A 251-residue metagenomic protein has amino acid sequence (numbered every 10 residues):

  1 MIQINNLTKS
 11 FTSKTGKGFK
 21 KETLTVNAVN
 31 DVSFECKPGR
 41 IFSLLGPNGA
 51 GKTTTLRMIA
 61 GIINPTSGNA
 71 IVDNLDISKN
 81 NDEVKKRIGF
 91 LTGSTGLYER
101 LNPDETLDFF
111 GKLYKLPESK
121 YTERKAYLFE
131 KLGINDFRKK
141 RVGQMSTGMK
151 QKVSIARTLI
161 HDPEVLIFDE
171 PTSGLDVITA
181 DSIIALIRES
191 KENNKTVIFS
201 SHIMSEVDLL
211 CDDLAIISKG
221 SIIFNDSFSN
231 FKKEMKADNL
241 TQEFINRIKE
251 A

Functional and structural regions predicted by a protein language model:
G68-K79, E83-V84: Conserved ABC transporter NBD signature motif
D108, K112, S119-F137: Conserved ABC ATPase "signature" region
R141-M145: Conserved ABC ATPase signature
D162: Conserved catalytic motifs of ABC-family nucleotide-binding domains
L166-D169: Catalytic Walker B motif of ABC-type/P-loop ATPase nucleotide-binding domains
